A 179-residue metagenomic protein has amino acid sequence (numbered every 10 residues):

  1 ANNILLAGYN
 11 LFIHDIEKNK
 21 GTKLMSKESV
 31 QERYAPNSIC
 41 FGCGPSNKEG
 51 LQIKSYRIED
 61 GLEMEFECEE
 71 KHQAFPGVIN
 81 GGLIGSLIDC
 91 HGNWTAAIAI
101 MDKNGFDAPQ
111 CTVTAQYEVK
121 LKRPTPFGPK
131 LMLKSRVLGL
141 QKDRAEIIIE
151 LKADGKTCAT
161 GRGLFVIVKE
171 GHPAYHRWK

Functional and structural regions predicted by a protein language model:
L5, N10-A74: Non-catalytic linker/capping segments at the edges of enzyme domains
G21-Q31, T125-M132, R136-K179: HotDog/MaoC-like acyl-thioester-processing domains
P36-N37, D60-L62, G81, A108-Y117 (+2 more regions): A generic structural signal for short beta-strands and their flanking turns/coil linkers
G50, T114-Q116, E146: Short coil/loop residues immediately preceding or within conserved phosphate-binding loops of NTP-utilizing enzyme
E63-C90, T95: A conserved, well-ordered hydrophobic junction motif at loop->secondary-structure transitions
F66-C68, L121, I167: Hydrophobic residues in beta-strands and at strand termini
N93-M132: Hydrophobic beta-strand-centered segment that forms part of the acyl-chain substrate-binding groove
